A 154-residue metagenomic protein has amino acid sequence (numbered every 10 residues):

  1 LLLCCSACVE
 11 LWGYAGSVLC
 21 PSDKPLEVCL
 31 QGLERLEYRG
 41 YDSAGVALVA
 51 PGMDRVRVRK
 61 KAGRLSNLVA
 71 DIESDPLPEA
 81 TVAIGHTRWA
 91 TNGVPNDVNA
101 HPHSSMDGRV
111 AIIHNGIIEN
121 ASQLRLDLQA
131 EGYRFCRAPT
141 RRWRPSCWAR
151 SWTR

Functional and structural regions predicted by a protein language model:
L2-R154: Conserved short alpha-helical segments that host acidic/polar catalytic motifs at enzyme active sites
